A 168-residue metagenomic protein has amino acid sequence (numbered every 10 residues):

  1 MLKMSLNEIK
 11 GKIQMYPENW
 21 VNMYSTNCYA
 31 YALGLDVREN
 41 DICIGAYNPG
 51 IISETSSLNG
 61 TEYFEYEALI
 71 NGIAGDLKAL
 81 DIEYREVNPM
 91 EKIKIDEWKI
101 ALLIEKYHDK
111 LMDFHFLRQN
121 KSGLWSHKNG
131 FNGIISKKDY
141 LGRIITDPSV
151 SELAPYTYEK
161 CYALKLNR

Functional and structural regions predicted by a protein language model:
L2-I82: Cysteine-nucleophile protease catalytic domains, especially the papain-like/related folds used in DUB/UBL proteases
S5, S25, S53-S57, S122 (+3 more regions): Generic serine detector
G34, L103, Q119, A163-L164: Hydrophobic side chains in beta-strands
E39, H115-F116, S136: Generic local-structure boundary detector
D41-I42, N120, K138: Generic detector of ordered, mature protein regions
S57-N132: ...with weaker cross-activation on analogous glycine-rich loops/strands in unrelated enzymes
L124-R168: Active-site or metal-binding loop neighborhoods of secreted/extracellular toxin and effector enzymes
